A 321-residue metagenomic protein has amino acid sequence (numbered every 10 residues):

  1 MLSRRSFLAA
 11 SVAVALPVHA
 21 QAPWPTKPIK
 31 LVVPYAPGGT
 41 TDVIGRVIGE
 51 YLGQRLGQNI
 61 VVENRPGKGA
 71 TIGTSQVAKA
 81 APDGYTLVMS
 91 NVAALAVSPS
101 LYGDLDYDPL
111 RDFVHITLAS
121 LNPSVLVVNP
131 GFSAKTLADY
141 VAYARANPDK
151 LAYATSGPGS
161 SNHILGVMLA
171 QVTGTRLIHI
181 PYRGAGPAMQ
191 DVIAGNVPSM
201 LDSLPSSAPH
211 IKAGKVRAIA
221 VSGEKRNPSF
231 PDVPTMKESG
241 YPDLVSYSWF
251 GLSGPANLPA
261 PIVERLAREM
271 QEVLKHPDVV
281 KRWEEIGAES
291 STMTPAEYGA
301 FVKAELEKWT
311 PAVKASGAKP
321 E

Functional and structural regions predicted by a protein language model:
M1-V12: N-terminal secretory signal peptides and thylakoid transit peptides that target proteins across membranes
A15-P17: N-terminal signal peptide c-region/cleavage motif recognized by signal peptidases
A20-L110, K150, T175-S203, H210 (+2 more regions): N-terminal (or domain-start) structured segment
T26, G53-G57, T173-G174, P228 (+2 more regions): A short C-terminal helix-loop "cap" of Rossmann-like NAD(P)-dependent dehydrogenase/epimerase domains
T26-P28, K212, E238, A260-E321: An extracytoplasmic/periplasmic, membrane-proximal ligand-sensing/linker region
V43, V47, I72, Q76 (+13 more regions): Extracytoplasmic/secreted proteins, especially bacterial periplasmic and envelope-associated proteins
K79-Y85, V92, S100-P187, M236 (+1 more regions): Hinge/capping helix and adjacent helix->loop/strand transition within the periplasmic-binding protein
L121, S207-K275, A304-E307: C-terminal lobe and pocket-closing loops of periplasmic/extracytoplasmic Venus-flytrap solute-binding proteins
